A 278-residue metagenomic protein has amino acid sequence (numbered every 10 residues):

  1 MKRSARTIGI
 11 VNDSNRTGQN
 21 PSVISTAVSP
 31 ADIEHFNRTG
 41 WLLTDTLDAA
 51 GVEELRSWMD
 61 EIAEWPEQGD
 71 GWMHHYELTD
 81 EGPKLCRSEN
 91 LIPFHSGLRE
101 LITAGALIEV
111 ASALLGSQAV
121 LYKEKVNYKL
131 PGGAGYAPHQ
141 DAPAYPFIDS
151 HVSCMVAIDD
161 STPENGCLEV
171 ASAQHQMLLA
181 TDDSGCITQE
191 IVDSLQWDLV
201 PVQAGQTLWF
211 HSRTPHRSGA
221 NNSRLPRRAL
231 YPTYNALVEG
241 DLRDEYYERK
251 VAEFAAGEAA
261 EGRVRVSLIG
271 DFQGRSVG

Functional and structural regions predicted by a protein language model:
K2-P21, W65, G71-M73, E77 (+2 more regions): Non-heme Fe(II)/2-oxoglutarate
K2-R38, L42-P138, A144-Y145, R263: Non-heme Fe(II)-dependent double-stranded beta-helix
E34, S161-G219, E239, V251-A256: Double-stranded beta-helix
S117-E124, A134-Y136, S150-V156, G166 (+1 more regions): Generic beta-strand structural signal
K125, Q140, V156-D160, S172: Short, structured patches in soluble enzyme cores that scaffold and shape functional sites
Y136-Q140, V156, I187-S194: Active-site glycine-rich loop that binds ribose-phosphate moieties when present
H139-H151, L195-Q196, V202, L225: A short beta-loop-beta micro-motif enriched in histidine and acidic residues
P146-P163, P201, T233-V238: Short, conserved beta-strand element in jelly-roll/cupin
